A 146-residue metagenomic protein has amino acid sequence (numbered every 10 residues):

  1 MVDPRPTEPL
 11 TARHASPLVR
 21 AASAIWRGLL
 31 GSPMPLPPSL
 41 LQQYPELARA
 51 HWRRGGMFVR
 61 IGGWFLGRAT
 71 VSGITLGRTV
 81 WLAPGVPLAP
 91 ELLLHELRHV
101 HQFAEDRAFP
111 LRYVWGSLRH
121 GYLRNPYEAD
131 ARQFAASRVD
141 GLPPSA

Functional and structural regions predicted by a protein language model:
V2, P6-T75, R132, S137-A146: Auxiliary, metal-adjacent structural segments of Zn-dependent hydrolase domains
S16, H101-A104: Compositionally biased, intrinsically disordered low-complexity segments enriched in polar/proline residues
I25-W26, L82, W115-G116, H120: Residue-level detector of alpha-helix boundaries and kinks
F65-A69, L76, E91, F103-Q133 (+1 more regions): Post-HEXXH active-site segment of zinc metalloproteases
R78-P84: Short, aliphatic-rich beta-strand segments
V86-Q102: Short alpha-helix carrying the canonical HExxH Zn2+-binding catalytic motif
